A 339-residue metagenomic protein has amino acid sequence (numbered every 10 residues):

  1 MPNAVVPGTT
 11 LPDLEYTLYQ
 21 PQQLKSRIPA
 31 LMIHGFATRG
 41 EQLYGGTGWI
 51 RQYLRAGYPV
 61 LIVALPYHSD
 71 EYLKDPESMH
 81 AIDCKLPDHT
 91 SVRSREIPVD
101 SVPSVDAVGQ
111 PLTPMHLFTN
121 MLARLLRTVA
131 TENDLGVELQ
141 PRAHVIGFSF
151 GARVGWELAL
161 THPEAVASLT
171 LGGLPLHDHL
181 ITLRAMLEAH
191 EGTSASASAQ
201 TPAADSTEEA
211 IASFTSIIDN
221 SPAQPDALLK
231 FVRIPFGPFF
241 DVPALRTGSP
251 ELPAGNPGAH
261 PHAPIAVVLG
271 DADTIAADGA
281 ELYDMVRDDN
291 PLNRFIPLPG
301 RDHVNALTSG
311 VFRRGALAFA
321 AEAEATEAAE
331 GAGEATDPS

Functional and structural regions predicted by a protein language model:
G35-R39: Active-site glycine-rich loops that stabilize anionic/oxyanionic intermediates across multiple enzyme folds
G40-W49, D278-G279: The serine-hydrolase catalytic nucleophile loop
L54-D75: Conserved alpha/beta-hydrolase
P98, H116-P141: Conserved acidic catalytic loop of the alpha/beta-hydrolase fold
L160, L169-A195: Flexible "cap/lid" loop of the alpha/beta hydrolase fold
P261, V267-L269: Short beta-strand/loop motif that positions the catalytic acidic residue of the alpha/beta-hydrolase fold
D271-R294, L298: Conserved loop-alpha-helix segment in the C-terminal half of the alpha/beta-hydrolase fold that carries the catalytic
R301-V311: Catalytic histidine-centered segment of alpha/beta-hydrolase-like enzymes
